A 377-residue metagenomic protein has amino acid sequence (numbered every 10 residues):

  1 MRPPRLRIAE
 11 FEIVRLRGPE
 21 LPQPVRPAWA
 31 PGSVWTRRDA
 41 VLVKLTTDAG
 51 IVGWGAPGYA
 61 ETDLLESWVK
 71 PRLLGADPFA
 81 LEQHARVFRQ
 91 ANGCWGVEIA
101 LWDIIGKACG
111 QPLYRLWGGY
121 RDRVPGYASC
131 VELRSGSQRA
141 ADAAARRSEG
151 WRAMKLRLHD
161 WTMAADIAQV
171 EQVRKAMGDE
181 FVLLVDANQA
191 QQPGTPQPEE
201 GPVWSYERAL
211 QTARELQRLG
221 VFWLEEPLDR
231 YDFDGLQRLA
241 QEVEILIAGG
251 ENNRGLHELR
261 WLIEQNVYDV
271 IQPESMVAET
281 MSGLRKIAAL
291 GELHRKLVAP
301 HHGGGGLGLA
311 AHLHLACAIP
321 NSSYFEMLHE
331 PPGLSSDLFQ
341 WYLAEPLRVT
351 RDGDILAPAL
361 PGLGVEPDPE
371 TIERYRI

Functional and structural regions predicted by a protein language model:
P3-V25, P31-W35, A40, G306-I377: Flexible C-terminal active-site loop/helix
R5, E10, L45-C109: Metal- or metallocofactor-binding catalytic centers and their adjacent structured scaffolds across diverse enzyme
I8, G50, V69, V97 (+8 more regions): Conserved, mostly hydrophobic/aromatic
P57, A128-C130, L156-L158, F181 (+7 more regions): A cross-domain feature marking catalytic cores of carbohydrate-active enzymes and several ubiquitous metabolic/repair
P71, A76, E82, G220 (+2 more regions): Shared catalytic-loop signature of beta/alpha-barrel
E98-R134, E180: Glycine-rich, aromatic-flanked loop segments that form ligand/cofactor-binding clefts across common enzyme folds
R123-V243: Metal-dependent enolase-superfamily TIM-barrel catalytic cores that perform enediolate-based chemistry
